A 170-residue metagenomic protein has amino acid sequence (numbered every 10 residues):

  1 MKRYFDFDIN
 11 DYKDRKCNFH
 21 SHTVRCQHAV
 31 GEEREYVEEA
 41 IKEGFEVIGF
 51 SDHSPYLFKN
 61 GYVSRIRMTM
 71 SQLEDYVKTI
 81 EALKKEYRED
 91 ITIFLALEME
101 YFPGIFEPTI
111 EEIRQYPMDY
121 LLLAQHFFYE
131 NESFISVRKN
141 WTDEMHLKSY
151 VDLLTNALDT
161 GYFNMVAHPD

Functional and structural regions predicted by a protein language model:
M1-Y101, I113: An N-terminally biased module of ancient metal coordination in phosphate/nucleic-acid-related enzymes
Q27, Q115-M118, L122-D170: Domain-core and long-helix interface of multi-subunit machines
V30, R34, F106-E107, V151: Structural motif corresponding to alpha-helix initiation and N-cap regions
V37, I110, L154-T155: Short hydrophobic/charged patches on amphipathic alpha-helices used for structural packing and interfaces
G61, P108-T109, F134-I135: Short aromatic-enriched loop/helix-cap "lid" or pocket-rim segments at secondary-structure transitions that line
M99-P103, F127-E130: A short acidic, glycine/proline-enriched capping/turn motif at secondary-structure boundaries, especially helix N-cap
F102-I105, K148: Short gly/ser/thr-rich secondary-structure transition/capping motifs
G104-R114: Distinct, well-ordered alpha-helical segments
